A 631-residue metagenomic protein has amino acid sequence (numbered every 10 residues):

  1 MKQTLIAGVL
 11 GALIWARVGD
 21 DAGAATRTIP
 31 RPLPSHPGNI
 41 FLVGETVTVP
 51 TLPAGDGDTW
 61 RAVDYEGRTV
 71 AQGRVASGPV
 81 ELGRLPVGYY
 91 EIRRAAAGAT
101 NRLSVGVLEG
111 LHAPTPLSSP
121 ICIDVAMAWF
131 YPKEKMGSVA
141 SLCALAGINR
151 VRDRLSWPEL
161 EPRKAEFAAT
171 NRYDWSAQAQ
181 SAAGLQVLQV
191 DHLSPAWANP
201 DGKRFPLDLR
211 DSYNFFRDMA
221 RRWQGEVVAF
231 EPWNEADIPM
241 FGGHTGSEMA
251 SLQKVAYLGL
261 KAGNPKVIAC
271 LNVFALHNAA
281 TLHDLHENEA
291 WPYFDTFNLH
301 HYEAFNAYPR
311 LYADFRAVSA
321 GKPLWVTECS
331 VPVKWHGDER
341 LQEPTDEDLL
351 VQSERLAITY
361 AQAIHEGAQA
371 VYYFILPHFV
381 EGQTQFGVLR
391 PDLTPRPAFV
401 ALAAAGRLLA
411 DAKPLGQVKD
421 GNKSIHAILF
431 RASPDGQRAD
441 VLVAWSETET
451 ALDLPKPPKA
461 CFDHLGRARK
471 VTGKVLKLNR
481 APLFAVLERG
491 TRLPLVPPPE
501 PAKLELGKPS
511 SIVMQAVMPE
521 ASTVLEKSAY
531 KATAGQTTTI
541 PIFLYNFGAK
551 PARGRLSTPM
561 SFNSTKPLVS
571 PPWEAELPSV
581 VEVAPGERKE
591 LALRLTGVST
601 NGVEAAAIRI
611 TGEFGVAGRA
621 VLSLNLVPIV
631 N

Functional and structural regions predicted by a protein language model:
H36, D64-Y65, K419-P457, A552: Carbohydrate-binding surface patches
R61-V63, L454-P458, A549-S570: Short acidic, flexible loop segments centered on an aromatic residue
P79, L108-N214, D218, E231: N-terminal substrate-binding region of glycoside hydrolase catalytic domains
L82-L85, T596-G602: Short, surface-exposed loop/turn segments at beta-strand-coil junctions that are enriched for proline with nearby
G98-N101, L495-V513, V598-N631: Terminal connector regions
R163-K164, N171, A198-F294, H301-A317 (+4 more regions): Active-site cleft segment of glycoside hydrolase catalytic domains centered on the general acid/base Glu
R340-A403, Q417-K423: Aromatic/acidic polysaccharide-binding cleft in carbohydrate-active enzymes
T472-Q515: C-terminal beta-strand-rich structural cap/linker in extracellular carbohydrate-active enzymes
